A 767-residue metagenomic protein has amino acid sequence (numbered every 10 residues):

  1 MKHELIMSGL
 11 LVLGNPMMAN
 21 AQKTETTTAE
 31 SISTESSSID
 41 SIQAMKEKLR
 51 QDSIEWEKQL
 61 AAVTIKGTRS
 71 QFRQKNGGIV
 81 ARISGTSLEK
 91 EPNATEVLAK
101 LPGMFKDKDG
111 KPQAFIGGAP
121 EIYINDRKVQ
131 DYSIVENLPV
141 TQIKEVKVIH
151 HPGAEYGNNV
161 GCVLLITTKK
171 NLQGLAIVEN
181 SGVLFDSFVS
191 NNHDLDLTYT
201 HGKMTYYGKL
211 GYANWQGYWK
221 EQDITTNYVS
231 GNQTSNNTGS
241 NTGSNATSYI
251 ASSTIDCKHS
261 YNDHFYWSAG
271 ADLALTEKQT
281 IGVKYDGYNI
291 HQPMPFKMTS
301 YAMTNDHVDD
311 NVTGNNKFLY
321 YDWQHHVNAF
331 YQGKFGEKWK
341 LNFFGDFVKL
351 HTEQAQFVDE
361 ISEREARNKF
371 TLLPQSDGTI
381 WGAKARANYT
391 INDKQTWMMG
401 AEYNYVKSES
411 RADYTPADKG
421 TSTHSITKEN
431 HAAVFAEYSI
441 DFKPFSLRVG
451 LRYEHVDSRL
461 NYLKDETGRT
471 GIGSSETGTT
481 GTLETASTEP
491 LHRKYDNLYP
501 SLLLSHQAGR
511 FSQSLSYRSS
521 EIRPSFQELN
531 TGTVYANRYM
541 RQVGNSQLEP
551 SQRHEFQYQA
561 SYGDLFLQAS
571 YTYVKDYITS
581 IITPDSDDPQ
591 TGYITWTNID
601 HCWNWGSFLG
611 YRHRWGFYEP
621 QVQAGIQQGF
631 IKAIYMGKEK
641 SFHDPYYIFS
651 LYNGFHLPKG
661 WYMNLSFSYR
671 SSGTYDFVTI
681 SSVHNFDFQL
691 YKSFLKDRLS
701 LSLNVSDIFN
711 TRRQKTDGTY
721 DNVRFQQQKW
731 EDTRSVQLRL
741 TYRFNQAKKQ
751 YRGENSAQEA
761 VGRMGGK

Functional and structural regions predicted by a protein language model:
K23-S87, D107-D109, I149-H150: Short, acidic, small-residue-rich periplasmic hinge/interaction motif at the N-terminus of Gram-negative outer-membrane
A62, A94-V97, Q113, Y132-S133 (+3 more regions): N-terminal periplasmic accessory domains that precede and gate Gram-negative outer-membrane beta-barrel machines
K100, N125-P152: Short acidic/polar hinge/loop motifs at secondary-structure boundaries that mediate gating or recognition
F188-Q216, K220, S235-P295, W323-V327 (+2 more regions): Transmembrane beta-barrel wall of Gram-negative outer-membrane proteins
S268, D272-I290, N316-D465, S474 (+3 more regions): Face-selective signature of the C-terminal outer-membrane beta-barrel domain
N316, T423-E429, P490-Y495, E521-K575 (+2 more regions): Outer-membrane beta-barrel signature, preferentially recognizing the C-terminal barrel domain of Gram-negative
H351, E409, D457-R469, G478 (+4 more regions): Surface-exposed extracellular loop regions of Gram-negative outer-membrane beta-barrel proteins, predominantly
I380-K384, H431, V543-N545, E549 (+3 more regions): Outer membrane beta-barrel strand-and-loop segments of large Gram-negative receptors, especially TonB-dependent
